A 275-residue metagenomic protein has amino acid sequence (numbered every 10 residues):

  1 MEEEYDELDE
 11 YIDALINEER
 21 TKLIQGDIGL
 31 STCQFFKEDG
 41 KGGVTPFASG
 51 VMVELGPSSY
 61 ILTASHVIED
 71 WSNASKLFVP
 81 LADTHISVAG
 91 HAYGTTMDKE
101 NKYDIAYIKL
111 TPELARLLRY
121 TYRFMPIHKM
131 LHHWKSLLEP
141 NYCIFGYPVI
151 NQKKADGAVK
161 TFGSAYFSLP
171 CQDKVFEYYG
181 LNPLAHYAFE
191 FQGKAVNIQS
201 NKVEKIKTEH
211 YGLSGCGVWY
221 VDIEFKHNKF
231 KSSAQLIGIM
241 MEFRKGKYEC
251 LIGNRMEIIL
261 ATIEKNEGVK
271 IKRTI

Functional and structural regions predicted by a protein language model:
M1-T32, K270-I275: Non-cleavable N-terminal signal-anchor transmembrane helices
A14-I16, L23-Y93, N101, A106-E113 (+3 more regions): Catalytic histidine site
S59-T63, E69-W71, K99-K135, I150-D156: Conserved active-site neighborhood of the chymotrypsin/trypsin-like protease fold
P126-Y179: Short glycine/Trp-rich loop-beta-loop segment that forms part of the substrate-binding cleft
P148-Q152, Q192, T208-Y211: Bergerat-fold GHKL/Histidine-kinase-like ATPase
E177-I206: A conserved mid-domain beta-alpha-beta active-site/ligand-binding segment of alpha/beta enzyme cores
K202-Q235: Catalytic nucleophile loop of clan PA
V203, S233-I275: C-terminal cap/linker of serine protease catalytic domains
